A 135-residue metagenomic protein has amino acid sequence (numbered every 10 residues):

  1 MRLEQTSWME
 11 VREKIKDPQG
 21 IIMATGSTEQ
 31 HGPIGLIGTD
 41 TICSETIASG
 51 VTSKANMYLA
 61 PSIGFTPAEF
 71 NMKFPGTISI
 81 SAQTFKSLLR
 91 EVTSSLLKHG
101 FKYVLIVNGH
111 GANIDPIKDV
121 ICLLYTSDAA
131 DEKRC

Functional and structural regions predicted by a protein language model:
M1-G35: Active-site and ligand/interface coordination hotspots across diverse enzymes and nucleic-acid-associated assemblies
E4-T6, F65-S127: Active-site histidine-anchored catalytic micro-motif
Q19-I21, M57-Y58, L105: Structural motif
T25-G26, S62-G64: Short loop/turn segments at strand-loop or loop-helix junctions that form parts of catalytic or ligand-binding pockets
G35-T41, K73-G76: Glycine-rich loop at the start of a catalytic domain that most often binds anionic cofactors/ligands
D40-T52: Short catalytic helix/loop segments, enriched in acidic residues and glycine and frequently bearing histidine
M57, I63-T66: Short glycine-enriched loops at secondary-structure junctions
Y125-C135: Single conserved hydrophobic/aromatic residue that forms the stacking wall/gate of nucleotide- or nucleobase-binding
